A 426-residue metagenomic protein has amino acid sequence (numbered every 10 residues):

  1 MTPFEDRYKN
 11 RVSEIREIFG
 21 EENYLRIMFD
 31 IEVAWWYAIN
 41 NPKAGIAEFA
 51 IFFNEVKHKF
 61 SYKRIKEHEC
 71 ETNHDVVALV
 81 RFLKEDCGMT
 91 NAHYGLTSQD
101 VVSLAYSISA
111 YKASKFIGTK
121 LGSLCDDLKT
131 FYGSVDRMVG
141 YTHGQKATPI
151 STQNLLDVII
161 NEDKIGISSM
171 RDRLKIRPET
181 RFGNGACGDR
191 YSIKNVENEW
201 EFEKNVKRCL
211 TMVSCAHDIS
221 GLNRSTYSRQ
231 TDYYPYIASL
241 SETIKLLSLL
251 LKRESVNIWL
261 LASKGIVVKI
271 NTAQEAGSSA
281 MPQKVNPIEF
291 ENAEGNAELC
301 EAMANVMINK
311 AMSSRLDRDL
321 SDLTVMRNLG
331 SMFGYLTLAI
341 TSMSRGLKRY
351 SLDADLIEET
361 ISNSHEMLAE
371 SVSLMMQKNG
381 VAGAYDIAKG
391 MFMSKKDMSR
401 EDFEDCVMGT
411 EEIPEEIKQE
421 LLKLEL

Functional and structural regions predicted by a protein language model:
M1-D189, K194, E201, N205 (+7 more regions): A helix-coil-helix interface module used to build multimeric assemblies and to scaffold catalytic/cofactor sites
M1-E21, A276-L426: Catalytic-core signal marking the mid-to-C-terminal active-site face
I31, W35-A38, I117, L121-L124 (+13 more regions): Amphipathic alpha-helices that form helix-helix packing interfaces
V101, H143-N154, E197-K204, Y227-T231 (+6 more regions): Alpha-helix capping and helix-loop boundary segments enriched in small/acidic/polar residues
Y132, D136-V139, A262, R315 (+1 more regions): Coiled-coil heptad-register positions
G133, K175-P178, W259, I266 (+2 more regions): Alpha-helical coiled-coil oligomerization motifs
G166, R229-K310, S314-D317: Glycine-rich anion/phosphate-binding loop at the beta-strand->alpha-helix junction
R208-R229: A short, charged helix-loop
